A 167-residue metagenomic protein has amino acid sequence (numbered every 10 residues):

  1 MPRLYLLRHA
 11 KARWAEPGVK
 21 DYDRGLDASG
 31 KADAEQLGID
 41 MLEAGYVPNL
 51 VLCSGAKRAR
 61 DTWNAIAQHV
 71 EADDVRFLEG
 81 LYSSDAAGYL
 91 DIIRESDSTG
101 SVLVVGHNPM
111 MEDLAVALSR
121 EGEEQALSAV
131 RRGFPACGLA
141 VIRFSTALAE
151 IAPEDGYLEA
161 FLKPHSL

Functional and structural regions predicted by a protein language model:
P2-L81, R120, F134: Active-site-proximal alpha-helix that buttresses catalytic centers in soluble enzyme cores
L4, S101-L103, L139: Residue-level preference for the first positions of well-ordered beta-strands
K11, A56, P109, T146 (+1 more regions): Short, glycine/serine-rich, charged loops/turns that create anion-binding and catalytic segments at active sites
A59-D61, A86, M111-E112: Short, well-ordered alpha-helical microsegments
N64-V104: Helix-adjacent hinge/juxtasegments
S101-S119: A glycine-rich beta-strand to alpha-helix segment that forms a phosphate/ribose-binding loop at ligand/cofactor sites
S119, E123-Y157: Domain-level recognition of soluble alpha/beta enzyme cores, biased toward histidine phosphatases/phosphomutases
G156-L167: Short, solvent-exposed aromatic-acidic interface loops
